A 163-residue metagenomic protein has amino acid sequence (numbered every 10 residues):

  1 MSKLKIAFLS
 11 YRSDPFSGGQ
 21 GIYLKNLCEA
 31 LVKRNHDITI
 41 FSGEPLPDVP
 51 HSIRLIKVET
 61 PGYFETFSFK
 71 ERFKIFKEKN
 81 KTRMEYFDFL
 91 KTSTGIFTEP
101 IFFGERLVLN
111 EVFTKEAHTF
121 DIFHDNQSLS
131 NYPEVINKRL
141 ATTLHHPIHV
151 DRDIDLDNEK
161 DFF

Functional and structural regions predicted by a protein language model:
M1-T60, H118-F120: N-terminal subdomain of nucleotide-sugar transferases
I6, D121-D125, L129, E134-D153 (+1 more regions): Active-site proximal beta-strand in glycosyltransferases
F16-Q20, S93-I96, P100, F163: Aromatic-acidic/polar surface patches that form glycan- and anion
G21, V49-R54, T66-E71, V135-K138 (+1 more regions): Short aromatic-enriched loop/helix-cap "lid" or pocket-rim segments at secondary-structure transitions that line
K25-E29, V112, Y132-E134, L156 (+1 more regions): Short amphipathic alpha-helical segments and helix-helix/interface helices
F41-R106, N110: A conserved catalytic-core segment of Leloir-type glycosyltransferases
R54-E59, A141-T142, E159-K160: Short, hinge-like loop/turn segments at secondary-structure boundaries
T98-N137: Extended amphipathic secondary-structure runs
